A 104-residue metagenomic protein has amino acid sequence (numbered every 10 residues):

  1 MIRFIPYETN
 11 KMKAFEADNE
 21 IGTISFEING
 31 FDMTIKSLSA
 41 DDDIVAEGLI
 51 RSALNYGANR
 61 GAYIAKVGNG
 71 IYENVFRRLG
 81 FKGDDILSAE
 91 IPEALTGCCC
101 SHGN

Functional and structural regions predicted by a protein language model:
M1-I2: Short, basic/aromatic recognition patches
I5, K11-E16, E27-N29, V67-N104: Terminal substrate-recognition subdomain of acyl/acetyltransferases
P6-V45: Conserved donor-binding loop and adjoining core beta-sheet/short helix segment in diverse acyl/aminoacyl transferases
E8-N10, L49-I50, I64: Short secondary-structure boundary micro-motifs
T34-K36, A65, R78: Alpha-helix boundary/interfacial micro-motifs
D42-N55: Conserved acetyl-CoA-binding loop-helix of GNAT-fold acetyltransferases
L54-A58, R77: Non-catalytic positions within long, well-ordered alpha-helices that form the structural scaffold/packing of enzyme
G57-G70: Conserved GNAT acetyl-CoA-binding A-motif
